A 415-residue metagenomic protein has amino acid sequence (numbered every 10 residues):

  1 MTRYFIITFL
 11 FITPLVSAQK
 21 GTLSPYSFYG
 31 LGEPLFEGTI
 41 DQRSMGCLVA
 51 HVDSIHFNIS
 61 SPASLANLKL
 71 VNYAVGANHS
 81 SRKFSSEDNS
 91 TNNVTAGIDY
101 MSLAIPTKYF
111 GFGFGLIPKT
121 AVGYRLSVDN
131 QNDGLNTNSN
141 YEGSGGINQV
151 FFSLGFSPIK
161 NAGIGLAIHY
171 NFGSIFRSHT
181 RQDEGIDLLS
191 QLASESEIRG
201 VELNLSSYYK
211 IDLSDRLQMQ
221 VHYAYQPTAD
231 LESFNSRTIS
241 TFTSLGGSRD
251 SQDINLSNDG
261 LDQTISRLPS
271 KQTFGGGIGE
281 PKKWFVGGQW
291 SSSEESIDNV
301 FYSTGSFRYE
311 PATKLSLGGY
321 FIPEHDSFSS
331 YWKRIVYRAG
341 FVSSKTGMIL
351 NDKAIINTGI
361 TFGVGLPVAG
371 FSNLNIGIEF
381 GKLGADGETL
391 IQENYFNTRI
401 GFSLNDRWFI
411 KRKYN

Functional and structural regions predicted by a protein language model:
M1-Y4: Positively charged n-region of N-terminal signal peptides that target proteins for export
I6-F9, S24-P25: Short helix-onset patch at the extreme N-terminus, typifying the N->h transition of secretory signal peptides
F9-S17: Hydrophobic h-region of N-terminal signal peptides that target proteins for export in Gram-negative bacteria
Q19-N415: Subset of outer-membrane beta-barrel
